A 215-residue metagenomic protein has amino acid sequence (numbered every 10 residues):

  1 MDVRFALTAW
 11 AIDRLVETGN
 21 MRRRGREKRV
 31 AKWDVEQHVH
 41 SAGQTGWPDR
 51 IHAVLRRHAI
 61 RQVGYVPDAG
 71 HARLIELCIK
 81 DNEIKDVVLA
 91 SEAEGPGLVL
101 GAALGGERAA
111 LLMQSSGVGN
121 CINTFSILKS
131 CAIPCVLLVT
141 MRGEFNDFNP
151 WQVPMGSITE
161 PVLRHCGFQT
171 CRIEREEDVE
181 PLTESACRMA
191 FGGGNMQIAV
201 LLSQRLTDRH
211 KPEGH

Functional and structural regions predicted by a protein language model:
V3-A6: Short hydrophobic alpha-helical segments enriched in small aliphatic residues
R22-H215: Thiamine diphosphate
